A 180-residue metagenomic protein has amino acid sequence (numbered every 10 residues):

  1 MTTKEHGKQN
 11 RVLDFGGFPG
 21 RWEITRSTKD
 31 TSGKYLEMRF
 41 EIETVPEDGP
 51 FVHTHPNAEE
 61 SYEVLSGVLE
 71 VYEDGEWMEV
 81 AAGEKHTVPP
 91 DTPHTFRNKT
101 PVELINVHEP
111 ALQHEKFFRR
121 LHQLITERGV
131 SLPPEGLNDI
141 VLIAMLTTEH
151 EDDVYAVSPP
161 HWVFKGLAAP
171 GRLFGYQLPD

Functional and structural regions predicted by a protein language model:
M1-Y35, P46-V52, P56-A58, E70-D180: Jelly-roll (double-stranded beta-helix
L36-I42: Short, well-ordered beta-strand segments enriched in hydrophobic/aromatic residues
Y62: Structured binding elements
L65-S66: A cytosolic small-molecule/anion-sensing beta-strand core signal
